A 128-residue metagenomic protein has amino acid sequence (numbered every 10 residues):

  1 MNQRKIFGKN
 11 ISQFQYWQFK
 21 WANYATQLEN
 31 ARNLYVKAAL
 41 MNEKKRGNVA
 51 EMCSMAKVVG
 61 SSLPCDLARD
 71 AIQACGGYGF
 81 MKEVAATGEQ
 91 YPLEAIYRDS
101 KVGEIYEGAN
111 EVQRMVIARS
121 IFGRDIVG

Functional and structural regions predicted by a protein language model:
M1-G128: Alpha-helical interface subdomain recognition
